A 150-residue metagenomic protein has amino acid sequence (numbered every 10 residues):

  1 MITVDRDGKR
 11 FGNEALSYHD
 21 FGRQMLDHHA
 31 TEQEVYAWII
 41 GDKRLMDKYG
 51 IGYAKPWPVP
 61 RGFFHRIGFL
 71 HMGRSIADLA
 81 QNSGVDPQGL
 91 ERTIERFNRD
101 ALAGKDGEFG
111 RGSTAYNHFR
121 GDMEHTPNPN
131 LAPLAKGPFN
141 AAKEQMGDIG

Functional and structural regions predicted by a protein language model:
M1-V85: An anion/pyrophosphate-binding glycine-rich loop and adjacent beta-alpha core in soluble alpha-beta enzymes
G89-G150: A glycine-rich dinucleotide-binding beta-alpha-beta segment and adjacent secondary-structure elements that constitute
